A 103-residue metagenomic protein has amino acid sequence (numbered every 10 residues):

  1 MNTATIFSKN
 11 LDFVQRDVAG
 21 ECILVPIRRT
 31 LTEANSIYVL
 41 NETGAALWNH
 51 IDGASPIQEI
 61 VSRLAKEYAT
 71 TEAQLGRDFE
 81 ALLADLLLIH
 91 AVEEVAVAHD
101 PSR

Functional and structural regions predicted by a protein language model:
M1-A45, N49, V95, D100: Acidic, low-complexity/disordered tracts enriched in E/D and polar residues
S36-R103: Long, charge-rich, low-complexity alpha-helical segments
